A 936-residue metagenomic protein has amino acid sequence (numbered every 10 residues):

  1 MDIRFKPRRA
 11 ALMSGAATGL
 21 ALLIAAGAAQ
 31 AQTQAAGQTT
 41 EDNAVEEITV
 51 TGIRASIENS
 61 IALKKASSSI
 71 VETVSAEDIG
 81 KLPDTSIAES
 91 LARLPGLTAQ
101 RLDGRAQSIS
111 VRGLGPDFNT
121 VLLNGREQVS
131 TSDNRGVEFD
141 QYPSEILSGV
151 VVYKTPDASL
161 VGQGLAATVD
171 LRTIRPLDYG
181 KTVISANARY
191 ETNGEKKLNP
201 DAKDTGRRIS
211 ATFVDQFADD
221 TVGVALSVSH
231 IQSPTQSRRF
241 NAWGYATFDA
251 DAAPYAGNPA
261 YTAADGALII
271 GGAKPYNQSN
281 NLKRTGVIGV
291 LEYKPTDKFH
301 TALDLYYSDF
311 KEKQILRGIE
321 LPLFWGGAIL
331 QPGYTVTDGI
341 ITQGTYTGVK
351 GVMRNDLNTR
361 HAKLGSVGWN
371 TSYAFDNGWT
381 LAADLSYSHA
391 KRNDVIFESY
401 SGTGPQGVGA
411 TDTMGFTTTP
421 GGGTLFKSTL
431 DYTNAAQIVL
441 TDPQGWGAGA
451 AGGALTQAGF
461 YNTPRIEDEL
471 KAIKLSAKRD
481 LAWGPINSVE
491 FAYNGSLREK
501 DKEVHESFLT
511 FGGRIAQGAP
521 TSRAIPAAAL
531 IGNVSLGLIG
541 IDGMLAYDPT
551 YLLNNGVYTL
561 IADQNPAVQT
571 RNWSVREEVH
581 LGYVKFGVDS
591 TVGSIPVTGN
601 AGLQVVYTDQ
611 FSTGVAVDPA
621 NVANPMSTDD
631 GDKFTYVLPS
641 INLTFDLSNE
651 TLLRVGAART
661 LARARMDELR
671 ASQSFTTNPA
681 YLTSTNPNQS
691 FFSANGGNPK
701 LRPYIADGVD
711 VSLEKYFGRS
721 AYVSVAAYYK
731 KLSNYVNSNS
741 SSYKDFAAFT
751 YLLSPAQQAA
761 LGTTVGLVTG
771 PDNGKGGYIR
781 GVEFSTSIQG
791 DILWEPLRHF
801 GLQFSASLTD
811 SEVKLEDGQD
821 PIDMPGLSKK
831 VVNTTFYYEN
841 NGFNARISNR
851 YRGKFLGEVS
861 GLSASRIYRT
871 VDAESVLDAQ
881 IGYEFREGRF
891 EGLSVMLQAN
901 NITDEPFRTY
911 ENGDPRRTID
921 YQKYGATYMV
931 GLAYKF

Functional and structural regions predicted by a protein language model:
M1-T85, E89-G96, A256: N-terminal Sec signal peptide and the immediately downstream disordered periplasmic leader that contains the TonB box
A88-E127, K154: Extracytoplasmic beta-strand/coil segments of soluble accessory domains associated with Gram-negative outer-membrane
R126-K154, D204, A211: Short acidic/polar hinge/loop motifs at secondary-structure boundaries that mediate gating or recognition
L160, P176-T182, A218-V222, K298 (+9 more regions): Short loop/turn motifs that connect adjacent beta-strands in outer-membrane beta-barrel proteins
D201-G327, Y334, T359-D376, P639-I641: Transmembrane beta-barrel wall of Gram-negative outer-membrane proteins
M353-L364, R571-V575, L661-L732, A759-V782 (+3 more regions): Outer-membrane beta-barrel signature, preferentially recognizing the C-terminal barrel domain of Gram-negative
Y728-L732, V736-Y743, A748-V859, A933: Gram-negative outer-membrane beta-barrel transporters
K731-S733, G853-S860, Y883-F936: C-terminal beta-signal and adjacent terminal beta-strands/loops of Gram-negative outer-membrane beta-barrel proteins
